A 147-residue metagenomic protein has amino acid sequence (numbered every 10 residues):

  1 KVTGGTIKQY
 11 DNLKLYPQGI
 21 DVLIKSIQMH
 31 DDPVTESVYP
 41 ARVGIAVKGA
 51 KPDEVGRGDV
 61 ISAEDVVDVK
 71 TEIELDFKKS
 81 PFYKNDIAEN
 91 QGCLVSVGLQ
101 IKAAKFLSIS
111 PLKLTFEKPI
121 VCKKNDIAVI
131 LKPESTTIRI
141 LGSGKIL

Functional and structural regions predicted by a protein language model:
K1-L147: C-terminal effector/interaction modules appended to NTPase cores
